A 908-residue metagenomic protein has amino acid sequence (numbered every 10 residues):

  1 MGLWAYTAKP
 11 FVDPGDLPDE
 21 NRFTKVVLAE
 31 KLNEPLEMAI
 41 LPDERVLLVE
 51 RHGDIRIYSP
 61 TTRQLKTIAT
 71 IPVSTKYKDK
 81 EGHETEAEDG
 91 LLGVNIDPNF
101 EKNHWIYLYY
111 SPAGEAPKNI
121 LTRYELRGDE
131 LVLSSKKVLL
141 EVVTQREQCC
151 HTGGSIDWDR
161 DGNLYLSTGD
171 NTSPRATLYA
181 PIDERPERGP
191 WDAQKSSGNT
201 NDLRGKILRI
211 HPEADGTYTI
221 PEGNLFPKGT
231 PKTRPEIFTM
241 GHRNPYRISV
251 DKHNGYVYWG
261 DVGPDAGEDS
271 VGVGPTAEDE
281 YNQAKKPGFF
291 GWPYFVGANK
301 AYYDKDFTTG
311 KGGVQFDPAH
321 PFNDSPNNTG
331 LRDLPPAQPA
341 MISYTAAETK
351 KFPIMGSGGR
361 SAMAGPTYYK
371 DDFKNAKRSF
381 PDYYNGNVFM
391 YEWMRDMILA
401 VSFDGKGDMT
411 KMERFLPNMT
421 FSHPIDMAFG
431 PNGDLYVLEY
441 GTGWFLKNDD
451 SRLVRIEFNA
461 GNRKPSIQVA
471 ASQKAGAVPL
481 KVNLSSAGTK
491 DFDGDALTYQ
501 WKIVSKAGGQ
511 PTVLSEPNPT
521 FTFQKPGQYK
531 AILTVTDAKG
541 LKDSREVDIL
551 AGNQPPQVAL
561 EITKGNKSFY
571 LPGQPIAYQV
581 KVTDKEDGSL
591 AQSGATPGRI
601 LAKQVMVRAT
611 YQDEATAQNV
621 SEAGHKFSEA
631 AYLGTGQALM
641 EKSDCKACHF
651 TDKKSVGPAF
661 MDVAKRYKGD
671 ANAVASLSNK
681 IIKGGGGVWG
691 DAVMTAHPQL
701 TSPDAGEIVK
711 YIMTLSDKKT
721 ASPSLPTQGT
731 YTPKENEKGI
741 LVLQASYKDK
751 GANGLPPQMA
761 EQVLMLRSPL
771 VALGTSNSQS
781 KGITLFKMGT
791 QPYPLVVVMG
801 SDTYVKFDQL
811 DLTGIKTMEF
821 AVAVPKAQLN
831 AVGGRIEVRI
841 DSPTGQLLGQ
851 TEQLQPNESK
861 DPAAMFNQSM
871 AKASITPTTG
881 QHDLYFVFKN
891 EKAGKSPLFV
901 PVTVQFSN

Functional and structural regions predicted by a protein language model:
T7-D19, D79-T85, D89-L91, D170-E413 (+2 more regions): Beta-propeller domain segments
A29, A630-T651: Sequence/structural segment immediately N-terminal to covalent heme-attachment motifs in c-type and related
L435, Y499, L533, D537-K539 (+7 more regions): C-terminal capping alpha-helices of c-type cytochrome domains
N462-S466, P555-E561: Proline-centered linker/hinge motifs at extracellular inter-domain junctions
L480, I532-T534, E546-D548, L571-I576 (+3 more regions): Extracytoplasmic
S485-D493, V580-D587: Acidic, Ser/Thr
T498-F521, Y611-K626: Surface-exposed, flexible coil segments in extracellular/virion-facing regions
Q592, A647, K653-Y667, K680-V709: Axial heme c-ligation environment in periplasmic c-type cytochrome domains
